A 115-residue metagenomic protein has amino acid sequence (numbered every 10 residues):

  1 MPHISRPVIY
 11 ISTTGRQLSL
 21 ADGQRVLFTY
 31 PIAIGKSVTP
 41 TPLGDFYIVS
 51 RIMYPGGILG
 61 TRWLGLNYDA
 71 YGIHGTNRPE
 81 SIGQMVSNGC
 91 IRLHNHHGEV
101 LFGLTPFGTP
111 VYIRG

Functional and structural regions predicted by a protein language model:
M1-S37: A structural motif detector for short, solvent-exposed N-terminal "entry" segments of globular domains
P2-R6, P40-D45, I52-G115: Exported/periplasmic cell-wall-interacting domains
Q17-S19, Y47, G72: General beta-strand recognition
